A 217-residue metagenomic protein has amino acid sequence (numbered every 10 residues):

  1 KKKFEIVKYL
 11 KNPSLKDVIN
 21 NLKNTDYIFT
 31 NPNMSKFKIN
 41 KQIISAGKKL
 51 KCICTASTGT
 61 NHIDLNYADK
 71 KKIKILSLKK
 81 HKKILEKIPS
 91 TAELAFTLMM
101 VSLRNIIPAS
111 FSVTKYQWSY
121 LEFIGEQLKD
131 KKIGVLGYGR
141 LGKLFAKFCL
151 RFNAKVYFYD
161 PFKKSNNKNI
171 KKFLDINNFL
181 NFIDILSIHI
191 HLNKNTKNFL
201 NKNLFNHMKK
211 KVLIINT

Functional and structural regions predicted by a protein language model:
K1-K2, N20, I63-K70, F162-I170: Short loop/helix-cap segments at secondary-structure boundaries that form the rim of catalytic
K1-M34, N153-Y157: N-terminal glycine-/charge-rich "phosphate-binding" loop or analogous flexible N-terminal tail
N21-I28, G47-K51, N181-L186, K209-V212: Short acidic/histidine-rich motifs immediately flanking catalytic phosphotransfer sites in two-component signaling
Y27-S110, I214: Phosphate/diphosphate ligand-binding glycine-rich loop within oxidoreductases
K36-I39, Y157, P161-T217: Rossmann-like adenosine-cofactor binding region
L50, K129-K132, K202, K211: Phosphate-coordination loops involved in phosphoryl transfer and adenosine-cofactor binding
K82, E86, A109-L144: Glycine-rich NAD(P)-binding loop of Rossmann-like domains
F148-C149, M208: Aromatic pocket-lining residues of Rossmann-like dinucleotide-binding sites
